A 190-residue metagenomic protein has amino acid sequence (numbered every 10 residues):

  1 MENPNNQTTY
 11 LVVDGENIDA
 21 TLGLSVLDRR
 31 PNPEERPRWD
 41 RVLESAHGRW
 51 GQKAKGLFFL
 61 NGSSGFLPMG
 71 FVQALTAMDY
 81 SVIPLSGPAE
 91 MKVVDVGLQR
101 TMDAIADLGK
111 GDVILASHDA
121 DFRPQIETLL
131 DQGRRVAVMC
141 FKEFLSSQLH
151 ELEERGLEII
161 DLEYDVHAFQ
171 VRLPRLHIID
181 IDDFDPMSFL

Functional and structural regions predicted by a protein language model:
M1-K92, R135: Domain-level signal for Mg2+-assisted phosphodiester chemistry and nucleotide/NA-binding surfaces in nucleic-acid
S64-L190: Nuclease catalytic cores that cleave nucleic-acid phosphodiester bonds, predominantly acidic two-metal-ion
